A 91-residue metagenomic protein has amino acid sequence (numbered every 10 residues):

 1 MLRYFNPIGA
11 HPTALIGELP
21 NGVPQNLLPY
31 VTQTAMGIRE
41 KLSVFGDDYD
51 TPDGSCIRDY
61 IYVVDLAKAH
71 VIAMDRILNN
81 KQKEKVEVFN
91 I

Functional and structural regions predicted by a protein language model:
M1-Q25, D50-S55: Flexible, glycine-rich beta-alpha linker
P7-A10, P29-T51, R58-V86: Alpha-helical substrate-binding/gating segment
I91: Conserved metal-phosphate-binding beta-hairpin within the catalytic cores of diverse ATP-dependent phosphoryl-transfer
